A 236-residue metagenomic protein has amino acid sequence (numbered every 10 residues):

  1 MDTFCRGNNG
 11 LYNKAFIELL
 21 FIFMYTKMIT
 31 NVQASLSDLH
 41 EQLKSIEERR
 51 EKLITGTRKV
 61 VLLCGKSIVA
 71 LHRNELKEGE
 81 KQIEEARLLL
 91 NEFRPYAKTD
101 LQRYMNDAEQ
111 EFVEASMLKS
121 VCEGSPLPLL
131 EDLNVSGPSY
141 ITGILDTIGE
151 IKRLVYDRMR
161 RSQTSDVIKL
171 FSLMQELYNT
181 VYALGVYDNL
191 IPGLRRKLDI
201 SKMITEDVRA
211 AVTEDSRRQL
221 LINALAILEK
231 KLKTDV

Functional and structural regions predicted by a protein language model:
I29-P95: Leu/Val/Ala/Ile-rich N-terminal alpha-helices, chiefly Sec-type signal peptides and the beginnings
S37, I68-E92, M159-D188, P192: Extended intrinsically disordered, low-complexity coil regions enriched in Ser, Thr, Gly, Ala and often Pro
R49, G56, Q82, Y104 (+5 more regions): Amphipathic alpha-helix face/heptad-repeat signature
K81-P138: Long, charged all-alpha helical bundle/coiled-coil segments in cytosolic proteins
C122, L127-Y178: Long, charge-patterned amphipathic alpha-helical coiled-coil/hairpin "stalk" segments used as oligomerization
G193-V236: C-terminal accessory extensions/subdomains outside the catalytic/core fold
